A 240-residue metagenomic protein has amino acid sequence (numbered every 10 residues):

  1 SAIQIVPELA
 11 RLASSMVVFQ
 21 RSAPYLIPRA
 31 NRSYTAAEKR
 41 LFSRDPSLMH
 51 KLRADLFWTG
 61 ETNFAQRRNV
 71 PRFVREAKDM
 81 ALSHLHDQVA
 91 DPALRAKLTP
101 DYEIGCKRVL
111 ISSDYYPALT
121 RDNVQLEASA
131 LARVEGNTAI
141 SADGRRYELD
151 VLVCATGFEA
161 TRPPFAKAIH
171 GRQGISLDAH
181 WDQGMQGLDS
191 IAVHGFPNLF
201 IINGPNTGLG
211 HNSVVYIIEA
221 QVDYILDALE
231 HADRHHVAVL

Functional and structural regions predicted by a protein language model:
S1-A90, V124-Q125, Y147, S176 (+2 more regions): Rossmann-like dinucleotide-binding core of oxidoreductases
A2-I5, C154-R172: Flavin (primarily FAD) binding-site architecture
R68-A77, Y102-D114: Short beta-strand to alpha-helix junction loop
D87-P100: Short, surface-exposed acidic
D101-E103, A118, D122-A142: A conserved short coil-to-beta-strand element within the FAD-binding core of flavoproteins
I111-Y116, I169-F200: FAD-binding beta-loop-beta segment adjacent to the flavin cofactor pocket
L119, V153, L199, V222: Hydrophobic, well-ordered secondary-structure elements that form the walls of internal hydrophobic environments
A142-V151, A155: Core beta-strand elements of the Rossmann-like FAD/NAD(P) dinucleotide-binding domain in flavoenzyme oxidoreductases
